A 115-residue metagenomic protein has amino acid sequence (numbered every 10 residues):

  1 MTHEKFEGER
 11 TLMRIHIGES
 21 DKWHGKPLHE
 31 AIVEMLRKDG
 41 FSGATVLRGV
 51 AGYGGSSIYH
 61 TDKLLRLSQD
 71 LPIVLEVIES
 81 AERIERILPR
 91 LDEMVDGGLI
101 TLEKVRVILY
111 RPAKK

Functional and structural regions predicted by a protein language model:
M1-K115: Positively charged, small/polar-rich N-terminal and surface patches that mediate targeting and assembly and bind
